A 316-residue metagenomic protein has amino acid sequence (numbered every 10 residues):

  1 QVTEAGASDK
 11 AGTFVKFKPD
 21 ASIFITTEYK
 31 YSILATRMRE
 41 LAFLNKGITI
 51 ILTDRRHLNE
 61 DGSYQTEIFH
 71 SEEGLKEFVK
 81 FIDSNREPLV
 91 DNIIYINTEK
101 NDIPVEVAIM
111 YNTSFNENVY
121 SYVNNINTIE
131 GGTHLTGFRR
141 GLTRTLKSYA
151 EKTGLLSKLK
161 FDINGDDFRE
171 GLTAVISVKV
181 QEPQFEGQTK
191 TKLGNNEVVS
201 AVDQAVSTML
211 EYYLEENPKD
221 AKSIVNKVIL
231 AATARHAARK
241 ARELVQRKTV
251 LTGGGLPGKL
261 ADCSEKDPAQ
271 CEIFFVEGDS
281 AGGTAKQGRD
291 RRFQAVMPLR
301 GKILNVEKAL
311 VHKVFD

Functional and structural regions predicted by a protein language model:
Q1-F315: GHKL-family ATPase ATP-binding module
